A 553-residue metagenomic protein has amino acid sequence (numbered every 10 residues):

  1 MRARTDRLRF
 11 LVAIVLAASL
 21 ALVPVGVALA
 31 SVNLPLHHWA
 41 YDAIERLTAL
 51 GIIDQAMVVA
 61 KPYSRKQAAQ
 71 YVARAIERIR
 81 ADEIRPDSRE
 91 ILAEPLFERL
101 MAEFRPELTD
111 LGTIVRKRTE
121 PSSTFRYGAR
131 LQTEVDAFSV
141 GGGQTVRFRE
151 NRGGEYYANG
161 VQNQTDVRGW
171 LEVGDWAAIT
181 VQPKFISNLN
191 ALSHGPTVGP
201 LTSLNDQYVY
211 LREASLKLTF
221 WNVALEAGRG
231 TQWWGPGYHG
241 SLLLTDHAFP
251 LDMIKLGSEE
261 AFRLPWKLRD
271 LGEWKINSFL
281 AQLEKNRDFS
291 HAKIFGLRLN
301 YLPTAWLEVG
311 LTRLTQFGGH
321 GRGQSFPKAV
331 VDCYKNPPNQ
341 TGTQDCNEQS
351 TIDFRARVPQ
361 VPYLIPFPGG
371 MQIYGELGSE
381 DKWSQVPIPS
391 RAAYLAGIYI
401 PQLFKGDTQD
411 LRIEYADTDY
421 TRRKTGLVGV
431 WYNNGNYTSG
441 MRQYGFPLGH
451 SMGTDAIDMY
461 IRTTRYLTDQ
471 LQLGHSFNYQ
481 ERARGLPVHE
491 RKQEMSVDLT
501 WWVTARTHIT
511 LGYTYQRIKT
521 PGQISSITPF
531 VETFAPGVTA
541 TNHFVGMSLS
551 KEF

Functional and structural regions predicted by a protein language model:
M1-L8: N-terminal secretory signal peptides that target proteins for export/translocation
V12-V23: Bacterial N-terminal signal peptides
A28-Y157: N-terminal periplasmic/intermembrane-space "pro-region" immediately following the signal or transit peptide
M57-V59, A81-P95, I114-Y127, L171-I179 (+7 more regions): Short loop/turn motifs that connect adjacent beta-strands in outer-membrane beta-barrel proteins
R152-E155, T197-T202, H239-L244, L283-K285 (+6 more regions): Extracellular loop and loop/strand-boundary signature of outer-membrane beta-barrel proteins
N159-V161, I179-K217, G235-T245, Q385: Surface-exposed loop and membrane-interface regions of Gram-negative outer-membrane beta-barrel proteins
W233, M253-T438, T454-I461, Y466 (+3 more regions): Signature for the C-terminal beta-barrel architecture of outer-membrane proteins
L299, I352, W501, T539-F553: Outer-membrane beta-barrel "beta-signal"
